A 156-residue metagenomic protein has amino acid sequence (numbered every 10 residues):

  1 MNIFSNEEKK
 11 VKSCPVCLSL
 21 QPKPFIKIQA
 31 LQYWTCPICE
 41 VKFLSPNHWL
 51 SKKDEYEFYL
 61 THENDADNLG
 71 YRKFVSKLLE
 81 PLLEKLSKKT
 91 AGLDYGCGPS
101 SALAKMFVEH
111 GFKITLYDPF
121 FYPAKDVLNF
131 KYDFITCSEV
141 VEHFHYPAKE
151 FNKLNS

Functional and structural regions predicted by a protein language model:
M1-F134, S138, K149-F151: Conserved N-terminal segment of class I S-adenosyl-L-methionine
E139, H143: A short His-aromatic
F144-L154: A short, conserved alpha-helix within the catalytic core of class I
